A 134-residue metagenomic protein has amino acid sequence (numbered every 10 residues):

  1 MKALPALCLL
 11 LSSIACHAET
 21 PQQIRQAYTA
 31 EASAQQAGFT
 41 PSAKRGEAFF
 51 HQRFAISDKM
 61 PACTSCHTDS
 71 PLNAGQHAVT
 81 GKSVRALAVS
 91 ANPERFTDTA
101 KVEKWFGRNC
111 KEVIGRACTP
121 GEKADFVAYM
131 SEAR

Functional and structural regions predicted by a protein language model:
M1-A48, S90-R134: Post-cleavage N-terminal segment of exported redox proteins
T20, P61-A62, A78: Short acidic alpha-helical/loop segments enriched in Asp/Glu that coordinate divalent cations
A48-M60: Local sequence-structure signature of Cys/Sec-based thiol-disulfide redox active-site neighborhoods
F54, T68-A74, S131-R134: Short alpha-helix boundary/capping elements
D58-S70, F126: The canonical Cys-X-X-Cys-His
G75-K82: Short cysteine/histidine-rich zinc-coordinating motifs and their immediately flanking basic loops
S83-A88: Short, solvent-exposed, charged loop/turn and helix-capping segments that join or cap alpha-helices on peripheral
